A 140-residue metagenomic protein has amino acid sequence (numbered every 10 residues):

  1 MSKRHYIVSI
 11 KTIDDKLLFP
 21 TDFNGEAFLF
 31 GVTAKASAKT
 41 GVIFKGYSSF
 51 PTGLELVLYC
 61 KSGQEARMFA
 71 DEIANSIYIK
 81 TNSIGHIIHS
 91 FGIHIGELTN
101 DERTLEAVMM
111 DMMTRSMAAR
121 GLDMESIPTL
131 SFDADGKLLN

Functional and structural regions predicted by a protein language model:
K3-D15: Active-site-flanking beta-strand signature of metal-NTP-handling nucleotidyl enzymes and homologous cyclase-like
D22-G41, S76-Y78: Active-site-proximal alpha-helical element of nucleotidyl cyclase-like catalytic domains and analogous helices
G41-Y47: A short linear hydrophobic-aromatic micro-motif
Y47-E55, I84-A107: A short glycine-enriched loop-to-beta-strand structural element that forms part of the catalytic core of nucleotide
K61-A66: Helix N-cap motif at beta-to-alpha junctions
F69-N75: Short amphipathic alpha-helices in soluble, non-transmembrane regions that often serve as interface/regulatory elements
S76-I84, A119: Short catalytic/binding micro-motifs of nucleotide second-messenger systems
D111-F132: Catalytic/regulatory signature loops of cyclic-dinucleotide turnover enzymes and related class III nucleotidyl cyclases
